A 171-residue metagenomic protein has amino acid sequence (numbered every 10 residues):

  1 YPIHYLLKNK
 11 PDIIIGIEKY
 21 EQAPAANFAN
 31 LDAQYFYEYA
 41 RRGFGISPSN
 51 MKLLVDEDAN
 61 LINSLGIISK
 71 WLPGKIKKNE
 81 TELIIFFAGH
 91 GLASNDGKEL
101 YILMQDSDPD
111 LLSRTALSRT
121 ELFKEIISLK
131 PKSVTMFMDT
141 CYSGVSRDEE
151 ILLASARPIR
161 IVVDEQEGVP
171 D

Functional and structural regions predicted by a protein language model:
Y1-P11: Pro/Ala/Gly-rich low-complexity, hydrophilic intrinsically disordered segments
N9-K10, S47-N50, P131-S133, P170-D171: Short glycine-/polar-rich loops that comprise or flank the Walker A/P-loop and associated switch/sensor motifs
D12-Q22, P48-N50: Acidic/histidine-rich, surface-exposed loop or edge segments in extracytoplasmic proteins
G16, A33, V55, P131-D171: Active-site-proximal C-terminal subdomain of hydrolase catalytic domains
Y20-Q34, E38, L112: Glycine- and acidic-residue-enriched helix-capping/strand-helix junction motifs
Y35-N50: Signal peptide-proximal N-terminal region of secreted/periplasmic/extracellular or secretory-lumen proteins
M51-L61: Short beta->alpha junction loops
I62-A88, L92-I151: Caspase-like (clan CD) cysteine peptidase catalytic core
